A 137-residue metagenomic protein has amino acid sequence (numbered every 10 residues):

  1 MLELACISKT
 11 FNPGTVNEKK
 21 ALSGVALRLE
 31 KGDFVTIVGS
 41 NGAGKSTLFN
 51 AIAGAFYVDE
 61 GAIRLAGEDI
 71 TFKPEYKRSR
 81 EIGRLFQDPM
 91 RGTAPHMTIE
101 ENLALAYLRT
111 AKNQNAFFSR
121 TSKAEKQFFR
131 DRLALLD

Functional and structural regions predicted by a protein language model:
T15, Y57, D69-G83, R91 (+2 more regions): ABC ATPase NBD coupling module
V38-S40: The feature captures the beta-strand-to-loop junction immediately N-terminal to the Walker
A53: Helix-to-loop junction immediately C-terminal to a conserved catalytic motif
G61-D69, L133: Conserved ABC transporter NBD signature motif
H96-K112: Q-loop/switch helix immediately C-terminal to the Walker
S119-D137: Conserved ABC ATPase "signature" region
